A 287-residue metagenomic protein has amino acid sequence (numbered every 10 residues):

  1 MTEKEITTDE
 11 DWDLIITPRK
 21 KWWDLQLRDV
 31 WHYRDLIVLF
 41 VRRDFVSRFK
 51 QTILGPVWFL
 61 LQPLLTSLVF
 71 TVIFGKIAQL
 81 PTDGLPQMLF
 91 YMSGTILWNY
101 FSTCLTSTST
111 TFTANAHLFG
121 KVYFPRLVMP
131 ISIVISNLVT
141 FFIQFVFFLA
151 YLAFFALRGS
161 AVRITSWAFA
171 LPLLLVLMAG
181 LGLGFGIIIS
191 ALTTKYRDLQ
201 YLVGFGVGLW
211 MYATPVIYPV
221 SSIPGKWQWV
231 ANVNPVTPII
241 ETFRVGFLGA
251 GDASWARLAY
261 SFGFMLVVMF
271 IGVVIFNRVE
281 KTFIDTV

Functional and structural regions predicted by a protein language model:
M1-V287: Hydrophobic transmembrane alpha-helices and immediately adjacent juxtamembrane helices of multi-pass inner-membrane
